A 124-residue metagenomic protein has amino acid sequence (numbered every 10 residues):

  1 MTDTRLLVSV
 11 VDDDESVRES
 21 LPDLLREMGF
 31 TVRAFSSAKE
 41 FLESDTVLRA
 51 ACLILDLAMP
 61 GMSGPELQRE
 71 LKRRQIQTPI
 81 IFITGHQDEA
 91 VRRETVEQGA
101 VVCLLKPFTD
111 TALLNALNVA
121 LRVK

Functional and structural regions predicted by a protein language model:
E15-R33: Two-component/phosphorelay signaling modules centered on CheY-like receiver
A34-C52: Acidic, metal-coordinating helix/loop segments flanking the phosphotransfer/catalytic sites of two-component signaling
S36-S37, S63-L67: Acidic catalytic/metal-coordinating carboxylates
M59: Receiver (REC) domain active-site loop signature in two-component systems and cognate sites in sensor histidine kinases
E66, Q87-V102: Alpha4 helix (beta4-alpha4-beta5 surface) of REC/receiver domains from two-component response regulators
A90, F108-N118: C-terminal output helix
N118-K124: The C-terminal output helix
